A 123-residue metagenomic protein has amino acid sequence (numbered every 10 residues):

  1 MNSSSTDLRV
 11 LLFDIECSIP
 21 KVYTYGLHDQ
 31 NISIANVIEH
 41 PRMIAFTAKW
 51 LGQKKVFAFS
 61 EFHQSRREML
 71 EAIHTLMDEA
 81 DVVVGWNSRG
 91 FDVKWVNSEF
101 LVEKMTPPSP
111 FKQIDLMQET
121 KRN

Functional and structural regions predicted by a protein language model:
M1-D78: Conserved RNase H-like, two-metal-ion catalytic cores of nucleic-acid enzymes
G52-N123: Conserved DEDDh/DEDDy metal-dependent 3′-5′ exonuclease domain
